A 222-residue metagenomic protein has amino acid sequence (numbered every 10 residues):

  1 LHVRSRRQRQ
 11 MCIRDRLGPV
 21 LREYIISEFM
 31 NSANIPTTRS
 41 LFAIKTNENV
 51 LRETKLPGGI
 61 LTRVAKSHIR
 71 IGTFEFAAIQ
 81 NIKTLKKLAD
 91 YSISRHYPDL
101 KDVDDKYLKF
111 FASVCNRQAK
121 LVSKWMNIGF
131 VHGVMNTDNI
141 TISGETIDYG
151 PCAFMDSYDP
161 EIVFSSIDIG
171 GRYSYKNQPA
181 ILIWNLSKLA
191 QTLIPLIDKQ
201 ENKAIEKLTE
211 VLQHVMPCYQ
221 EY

Functional and structural regions predicted by a protein language model:
L1-I13: Single conserved hydrophobic/aromatic residue that forms the stacking wall/gate of nucleotide- or nucleobase-binding
R14-I44: A conserved hydrophobic secondary-structure block that centers on an alpha-helix together with its immediately flanking
V20, N49-H132, S143-Y222: ATP-dependent phospho-/nucleotidyl transfer catalytic cores
M135, I140: Hydrophobic HxD+1 residue recognition
